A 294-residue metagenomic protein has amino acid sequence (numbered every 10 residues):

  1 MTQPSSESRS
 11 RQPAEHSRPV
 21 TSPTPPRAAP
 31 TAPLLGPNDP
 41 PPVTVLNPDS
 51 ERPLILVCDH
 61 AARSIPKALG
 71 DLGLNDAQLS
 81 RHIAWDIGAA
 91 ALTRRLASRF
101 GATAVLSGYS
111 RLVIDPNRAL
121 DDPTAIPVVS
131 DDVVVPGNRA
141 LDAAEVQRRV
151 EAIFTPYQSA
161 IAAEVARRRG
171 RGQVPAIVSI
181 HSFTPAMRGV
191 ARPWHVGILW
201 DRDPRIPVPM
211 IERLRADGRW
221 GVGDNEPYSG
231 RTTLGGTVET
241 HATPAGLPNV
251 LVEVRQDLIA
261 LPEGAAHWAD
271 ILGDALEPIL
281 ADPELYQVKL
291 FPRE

Functional and structural regions predicted by a protein language model:
T2-I177, S182-E294: N-terminal catalytic or cofactor-binding beta/alpha core of small enzyme domains
